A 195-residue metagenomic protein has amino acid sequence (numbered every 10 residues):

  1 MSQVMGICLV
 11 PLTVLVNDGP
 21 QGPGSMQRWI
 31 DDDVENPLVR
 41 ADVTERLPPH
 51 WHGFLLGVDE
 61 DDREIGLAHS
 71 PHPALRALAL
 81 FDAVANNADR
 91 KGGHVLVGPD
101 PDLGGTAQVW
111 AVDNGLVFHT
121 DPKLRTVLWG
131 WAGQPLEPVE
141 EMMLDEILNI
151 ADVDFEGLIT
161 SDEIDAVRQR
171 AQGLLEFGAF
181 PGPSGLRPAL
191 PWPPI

Functional and structural regions predicted by a protein language model:
M1-H52, V58, L80-A88, P99 (+2 more regions): Conserved ATP-binding subdomain of kinase catalytic cores across diverse folds
D59-R63: Glycine/charged-rich beta-loop-alpha catalytic/anionic-binding loops adjacent to active sites
H72-A77, Q108: Alpha-helical scaffolds flanking conserved acidic
A85, G92, L116-V117: Short, glycine/acidic-enriched loop or turn micro-motifs at the edges of active sites
G93-V97: Hydrophobic residue at the +6 position relative to the catalytic HRD Asp in the kinase catalytic loop
G98-I195: C-terminal catalytic region of ATP-dependent kinase domains
